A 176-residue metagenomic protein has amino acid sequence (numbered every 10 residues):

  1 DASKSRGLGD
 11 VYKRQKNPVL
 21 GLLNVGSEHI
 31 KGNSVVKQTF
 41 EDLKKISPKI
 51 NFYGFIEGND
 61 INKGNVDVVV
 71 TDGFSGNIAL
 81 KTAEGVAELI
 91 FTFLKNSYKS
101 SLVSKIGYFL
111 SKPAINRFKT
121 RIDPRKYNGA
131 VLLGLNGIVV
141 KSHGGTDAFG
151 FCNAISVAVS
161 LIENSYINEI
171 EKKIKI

Functional and structural regions predicted by a protein language model:
D1-L8, Y12: Single conserved hydrophobic/aromatic residue that forms the stacking wall/gate of nucleotide- or nucleobase-binding
D10-Q15, K99: Arginine/glycine-rich "motif VI" loop of SF2 helicases in the C-terminal RecA-like domain
P18: C-terminal binding/interaction regions
L22-G26: Short, structured patches in soluble enzyme cores that scaffold and shape functional sites
S27-D67, R121, I167-K173: Accessory alpha-helical/coil subdomains and C-terminal extensions that flank or cap enzyme catalytic cores
N65-V69, G73-I176: Glycine-rich phosphate/nucleotide-binding loop
